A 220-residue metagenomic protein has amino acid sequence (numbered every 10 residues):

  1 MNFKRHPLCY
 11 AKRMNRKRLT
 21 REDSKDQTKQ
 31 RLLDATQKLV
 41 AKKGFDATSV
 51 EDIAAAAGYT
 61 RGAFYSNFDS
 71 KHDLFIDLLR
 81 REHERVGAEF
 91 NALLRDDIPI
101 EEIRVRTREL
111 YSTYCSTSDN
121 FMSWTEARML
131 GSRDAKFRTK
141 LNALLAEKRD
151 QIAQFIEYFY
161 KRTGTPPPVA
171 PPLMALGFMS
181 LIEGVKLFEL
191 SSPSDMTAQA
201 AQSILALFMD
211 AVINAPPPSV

Functional and structural regions predicted by a protein language model:
M1-Q27, P216-V220: N-terminal intrinsically disordered/low-complexity leader segments
R31, A35-D73, D77: Helix-turn-helix
R31, A35-K42, E89-L93, S123 (+2 more regions): Solvent-exposed, amphipathic alpha-helical segments
S70, R133-A135: Short loop-to-helix capping motifs
D77, N91-N120, P171-F178: Hydrophobic alpha-helical connector segments
R80-V86: Short, basic, alpha-helical segments at the C-terminal edge of helix-turn-helix-like DNA-binding modules
G87-A88, A92, S116-T125, A135-R162 (+3 more regions): Amphipathic alpha-helical packing segments from all-alpha helical-bundle domains
R138-T139, F159-V220: Hydrophobic/aromatic-rich alpha-helical bundle segments in the mid-to-C-terminal region
